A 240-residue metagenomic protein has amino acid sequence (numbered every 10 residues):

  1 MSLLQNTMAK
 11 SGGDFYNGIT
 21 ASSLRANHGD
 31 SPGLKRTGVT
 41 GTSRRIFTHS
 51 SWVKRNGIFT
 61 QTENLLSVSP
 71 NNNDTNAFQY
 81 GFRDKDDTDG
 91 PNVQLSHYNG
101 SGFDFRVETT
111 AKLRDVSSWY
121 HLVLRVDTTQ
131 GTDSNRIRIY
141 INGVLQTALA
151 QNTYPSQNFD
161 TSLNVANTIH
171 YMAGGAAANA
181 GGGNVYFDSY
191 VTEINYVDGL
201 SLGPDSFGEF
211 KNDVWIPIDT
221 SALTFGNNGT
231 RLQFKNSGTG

Functional and structural regions predicted by a protein language model:
M1-R45, T88-F103, T168: Low-complexity, glycine/proline/serine-rich flexible segments
S2-S22, H28-S31, G131-D133, T147-T153 (+2 more regions): Extended recognition patches within non-cytosolic domains
D30-S96, Q130-D133, L202-D205: Extracellular glycan-recognition modules
H49-G57, L122-L124, V191-N195, L232-Q233: Short hydrophobic/aromatic patches on beta-strands that form ligand-binding or substrate-lining surfaces
S96-H121: Short, aromatic/His-centered strand-loop micro-motif at the edge of beta-sheets
S118-R136, G199: Localized edge beta-strand/strand-to-loop motifs within extracellular or lumenal beta-rich domains
S162-V191: Extracellular glycan-interaction patches encoded by glycine-rich segments
